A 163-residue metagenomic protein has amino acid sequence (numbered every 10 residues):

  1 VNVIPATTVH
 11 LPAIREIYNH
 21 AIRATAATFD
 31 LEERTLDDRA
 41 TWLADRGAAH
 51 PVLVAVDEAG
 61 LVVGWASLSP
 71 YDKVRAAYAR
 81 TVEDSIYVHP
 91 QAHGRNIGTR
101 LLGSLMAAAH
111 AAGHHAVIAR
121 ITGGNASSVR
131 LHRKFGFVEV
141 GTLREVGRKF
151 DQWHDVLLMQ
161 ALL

Functional and structural regions predicted by a protein language model:
N2-I14: A short beta-loop-alpha structural element at the N-terminal edge of CoA-dependent acyl/N-acetyltransferase catalytic
A13, E83, A116, S127: Amphipathic alpha-helical recognition patches that constitute DNA-binding helices
R15-W42: Conserved GNAT-fold acetyl-CoA-binding loop/helix
E33-H93, L102-G103, L162-L163: Acetyl-CoA-dependent GNAT
S67-K73, I118-I121, R133, V138-D155: Conserved catalytic-core motifs of GNAT/GCN5-like acyltransferases
D84, V117-A119, M159: A structural signal for short, well-ordered beta-strand segments
G94-A111, A126-K134: Conserved acetyl-CoA-binding loop-helix of GNAT-fold acetyltransferases
A109-I121: Conserved GNAT acetyl-CoA-binding A-motif
